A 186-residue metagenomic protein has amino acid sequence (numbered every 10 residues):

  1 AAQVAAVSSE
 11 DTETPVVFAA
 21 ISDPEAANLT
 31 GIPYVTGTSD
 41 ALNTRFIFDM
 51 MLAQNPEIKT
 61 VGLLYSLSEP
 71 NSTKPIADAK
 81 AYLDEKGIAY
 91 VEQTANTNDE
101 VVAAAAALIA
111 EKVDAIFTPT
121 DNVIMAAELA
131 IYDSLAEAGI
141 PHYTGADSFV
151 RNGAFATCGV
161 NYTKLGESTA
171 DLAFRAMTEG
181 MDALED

Functional and structural regions predicted by a protein language model:
A1, V17, V61-L64, V113-I124 (+1 more regions): Periplasmic-binding protein-like
A2-S8, E25-L29, D99-A103, M125-A126 (+1 more regions): Pocket-flanking alpha-helical
S9-L42, G145-A156: Flexible loop/hinge segments that line or gate small-molecule binding clefts
S22-T30, T36-I58, V160-M181: Hydrophobic alpha-helical segments within soluble ligand-binding/sensing domains
P33, L83-D84, P119-M177: Extracellular/periplasmic periplasmic-binding protein-like sensory domains
G37-K86, M181-D186: An alpha-beta-alpha
T38-R45, Y65-P75, E92-V101, N122 (+2 more regions): Hinge/beta->alpha junction and helix N-cap segments in small-molecule ligand-binding domains
P70-I140: Pocket-lining segment of extracytoplasmic ligand-binding domains
